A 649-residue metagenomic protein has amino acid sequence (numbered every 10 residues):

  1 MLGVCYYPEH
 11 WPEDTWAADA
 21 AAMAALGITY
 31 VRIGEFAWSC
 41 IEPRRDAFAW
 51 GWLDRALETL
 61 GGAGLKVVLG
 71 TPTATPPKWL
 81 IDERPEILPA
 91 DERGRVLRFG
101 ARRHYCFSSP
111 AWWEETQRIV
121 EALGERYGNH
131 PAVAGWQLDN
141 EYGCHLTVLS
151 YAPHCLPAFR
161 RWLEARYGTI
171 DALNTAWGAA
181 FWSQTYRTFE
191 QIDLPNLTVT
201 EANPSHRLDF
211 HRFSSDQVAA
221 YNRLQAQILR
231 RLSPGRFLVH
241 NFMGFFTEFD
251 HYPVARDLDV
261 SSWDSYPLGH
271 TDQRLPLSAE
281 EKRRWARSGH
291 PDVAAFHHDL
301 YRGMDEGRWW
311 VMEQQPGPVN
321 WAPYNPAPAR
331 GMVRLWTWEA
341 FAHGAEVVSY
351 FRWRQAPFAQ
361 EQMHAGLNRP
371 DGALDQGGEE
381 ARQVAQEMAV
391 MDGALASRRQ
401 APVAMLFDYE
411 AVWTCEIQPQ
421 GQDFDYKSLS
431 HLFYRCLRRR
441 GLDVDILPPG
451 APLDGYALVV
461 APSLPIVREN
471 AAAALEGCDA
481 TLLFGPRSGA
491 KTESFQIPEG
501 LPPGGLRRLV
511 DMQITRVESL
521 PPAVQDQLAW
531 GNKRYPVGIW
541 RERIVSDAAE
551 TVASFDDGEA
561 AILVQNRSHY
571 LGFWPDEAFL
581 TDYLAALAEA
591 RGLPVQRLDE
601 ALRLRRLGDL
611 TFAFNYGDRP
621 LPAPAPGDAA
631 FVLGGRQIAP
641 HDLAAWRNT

Functional and structural regions predicted by a protein language model:
L2-E13, G34-G51, R98-Q117, Y142-V148 (+7 more regions): The substrate-binding groove and active-site-proximal loops of carbohydrate-active enzymes, especially glycoside
V4, M23, V31, L60 (+9 more regions): Conserved, mostly hydrophobic/aromatic
H10-A25, T116-A122, M243-P253, A329-T337: Short, acidic/polar
A17-A25, R32-L97, G124, Q225-L232 (+1 more regions): Aromatic-lined substrate-binding rim segments of carbohydrate-active enzymes
R93-L300: Polysaccharide-binding and catalytic clefts of secreted carbohydrate-active enzymes
V239-K427, H431-L432, M512-W540, A553-S554 (+1 more regions): Hydrophobic targeting/anchoring helices
F433-L453: A short, well-structured beta->alpha microelement
P462-T649: A conserved amphipathic helix/loop scaffold that creates a polar/acidic microenvironment used either to coordinate
